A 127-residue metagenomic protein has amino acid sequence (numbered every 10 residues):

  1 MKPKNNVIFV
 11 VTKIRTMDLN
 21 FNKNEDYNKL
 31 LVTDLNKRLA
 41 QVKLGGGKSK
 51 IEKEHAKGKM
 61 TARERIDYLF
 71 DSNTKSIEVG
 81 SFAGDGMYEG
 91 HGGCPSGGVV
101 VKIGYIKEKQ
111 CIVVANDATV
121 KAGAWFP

Functional and structural regions predicted by a protein language model:
I8-P127: Terminal-region recognition feature
